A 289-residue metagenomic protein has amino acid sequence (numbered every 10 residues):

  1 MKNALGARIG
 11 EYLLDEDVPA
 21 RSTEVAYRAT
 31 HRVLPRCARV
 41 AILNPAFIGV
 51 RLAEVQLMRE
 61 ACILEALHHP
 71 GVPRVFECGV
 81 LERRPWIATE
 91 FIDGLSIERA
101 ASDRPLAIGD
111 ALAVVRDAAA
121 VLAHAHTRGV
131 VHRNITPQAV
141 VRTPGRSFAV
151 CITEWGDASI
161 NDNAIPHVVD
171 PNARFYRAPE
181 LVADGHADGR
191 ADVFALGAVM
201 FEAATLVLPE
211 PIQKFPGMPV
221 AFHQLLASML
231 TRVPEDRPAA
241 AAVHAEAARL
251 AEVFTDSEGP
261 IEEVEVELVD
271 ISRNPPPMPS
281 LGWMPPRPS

Functional and structural regions predicted by a protein language model:
N44-A66: AlphaC helix of the eukaryotic protein kinase fold
C78: Activation-segment/catalytic-loop signature of the eukaryotic protein kinase fold
E82-S96, A100: Conserved short submotifs of the Hanks-type protein kinase catalytic core that shape the nucleotide-binding pocket
V114-V115: Activation segment signature within eukaryotic-like protein kinase domains
A120-V130: Protein kinase catalytic-loop region centered on the HRD/HxD motif
D192: Conserved catalytic-loop aspartate of Hanks-type protein kinases
T255-S289: Regulatory extensions appended to serine/threonine kinase catalytic cores
